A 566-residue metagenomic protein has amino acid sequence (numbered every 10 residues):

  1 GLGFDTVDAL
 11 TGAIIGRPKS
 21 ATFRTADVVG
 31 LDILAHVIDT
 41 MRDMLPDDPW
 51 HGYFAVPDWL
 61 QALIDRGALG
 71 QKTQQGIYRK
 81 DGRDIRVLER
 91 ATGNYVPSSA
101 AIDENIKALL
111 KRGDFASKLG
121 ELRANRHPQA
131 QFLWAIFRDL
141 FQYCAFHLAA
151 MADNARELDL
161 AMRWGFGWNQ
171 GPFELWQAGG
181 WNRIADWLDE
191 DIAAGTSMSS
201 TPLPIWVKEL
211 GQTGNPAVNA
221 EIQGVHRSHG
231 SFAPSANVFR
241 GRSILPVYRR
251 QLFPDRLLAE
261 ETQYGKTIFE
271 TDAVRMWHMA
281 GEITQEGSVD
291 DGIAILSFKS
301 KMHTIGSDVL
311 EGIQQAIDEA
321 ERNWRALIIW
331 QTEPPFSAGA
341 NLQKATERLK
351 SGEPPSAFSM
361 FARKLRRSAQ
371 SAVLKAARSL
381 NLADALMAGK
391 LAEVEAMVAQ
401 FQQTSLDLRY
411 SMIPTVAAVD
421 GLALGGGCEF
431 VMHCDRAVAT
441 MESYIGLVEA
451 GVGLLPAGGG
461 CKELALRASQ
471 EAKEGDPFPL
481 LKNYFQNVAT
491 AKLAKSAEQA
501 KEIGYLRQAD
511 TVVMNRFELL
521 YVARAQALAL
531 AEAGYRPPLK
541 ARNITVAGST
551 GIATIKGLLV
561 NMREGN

Functional and structural regions predicted by a protein language model:
G1-R325, Q331-P334, Q343-A377, N381-A392 (+7 more regions): N-terminal glycine-rich phosphate-binding loop for ADP-containing cofactors
F336-A338: A structural motif shared across PLP-dependent enzymes of the aminotransferase-like
T415, A437-V438: Short, well-ordered beta-strand core segments
C434: An anion/phosphate-binding loop that grips the pyrophosphate of nucleotide cofactors and donors
